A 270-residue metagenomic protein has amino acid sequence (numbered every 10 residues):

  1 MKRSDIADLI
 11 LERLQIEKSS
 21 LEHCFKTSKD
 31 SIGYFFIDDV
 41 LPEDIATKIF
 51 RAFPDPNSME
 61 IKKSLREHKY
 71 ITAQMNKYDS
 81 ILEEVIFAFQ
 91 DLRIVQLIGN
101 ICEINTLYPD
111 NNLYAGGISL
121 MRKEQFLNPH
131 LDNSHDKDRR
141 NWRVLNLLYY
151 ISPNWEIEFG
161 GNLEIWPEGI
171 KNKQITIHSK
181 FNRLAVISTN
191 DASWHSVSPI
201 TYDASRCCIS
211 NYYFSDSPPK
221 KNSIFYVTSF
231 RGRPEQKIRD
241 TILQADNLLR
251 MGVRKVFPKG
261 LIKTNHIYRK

Functional and structural regions predicted by a protein language model:
R3, I16-I101: Non-heme Fe(II)/2-oxoglutarate
S4-I10: A eukaryotic "domain-start" boundary segment
I32-F35, G116, L145-L147, R183 (+1 more regions): Residue-level detector of short, conserved catalytic/binding motifs and their immediate flanks
F36, E60, Y108-N111, G117 (+3 more regions): A structural signal for short, well-ordered beta-strand segments and their strand-loop junctions that often border
P42, A46, L82, D91-V95 (+7 more regions): A structural signal for well-ordered alpha-helical scaffolds and beta->alpha junctions
R51-P54, I86-R143, Y149, I165-E168: Non-heme Fe(II) oxygenase catalytic core, chiefly the N-lobe of the double-stranded beta-helix
N57-M59, N105-Y108, S152-I157: Proline-centered turn/helix-capping motifs that create local helix->coil transitions or kinks
H135-R143, P153-K270: Catalytic core of Fe(II)/2-oxoglutarate
